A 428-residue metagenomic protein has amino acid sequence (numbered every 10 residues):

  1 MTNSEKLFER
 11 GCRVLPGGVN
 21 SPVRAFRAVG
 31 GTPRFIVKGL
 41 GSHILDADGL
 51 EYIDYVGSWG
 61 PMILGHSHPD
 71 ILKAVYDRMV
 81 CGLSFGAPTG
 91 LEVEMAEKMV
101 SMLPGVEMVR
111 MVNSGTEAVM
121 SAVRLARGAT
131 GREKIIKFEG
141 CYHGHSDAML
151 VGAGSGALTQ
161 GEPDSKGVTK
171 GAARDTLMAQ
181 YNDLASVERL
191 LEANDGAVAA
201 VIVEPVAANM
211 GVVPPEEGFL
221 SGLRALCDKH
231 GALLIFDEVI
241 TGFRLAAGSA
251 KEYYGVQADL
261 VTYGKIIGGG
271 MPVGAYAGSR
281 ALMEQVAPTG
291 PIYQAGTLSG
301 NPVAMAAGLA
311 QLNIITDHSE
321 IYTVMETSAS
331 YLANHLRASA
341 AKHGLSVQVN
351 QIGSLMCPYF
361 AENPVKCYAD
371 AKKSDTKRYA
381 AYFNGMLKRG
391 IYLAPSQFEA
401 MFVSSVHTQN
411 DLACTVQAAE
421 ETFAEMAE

Functional and structural regions predicted by a protein language model:
M1-E428: Conserved N-terminal phosphate-binding loop of PLP-dependent enzymes in the Aspartate aminotransferase
